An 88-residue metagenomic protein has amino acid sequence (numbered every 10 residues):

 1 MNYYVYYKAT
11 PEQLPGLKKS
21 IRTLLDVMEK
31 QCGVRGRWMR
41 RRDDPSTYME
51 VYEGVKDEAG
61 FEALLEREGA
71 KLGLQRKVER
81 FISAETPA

Functional and structural regions predicted by a protein language model:
M1-E66, Q75-A88: Short S/T/G/P-rich N-terminal loop/turn motif that feeds into the first structured element of a domain
G69-K71: Positively charged, polar, low-complexity stretches
